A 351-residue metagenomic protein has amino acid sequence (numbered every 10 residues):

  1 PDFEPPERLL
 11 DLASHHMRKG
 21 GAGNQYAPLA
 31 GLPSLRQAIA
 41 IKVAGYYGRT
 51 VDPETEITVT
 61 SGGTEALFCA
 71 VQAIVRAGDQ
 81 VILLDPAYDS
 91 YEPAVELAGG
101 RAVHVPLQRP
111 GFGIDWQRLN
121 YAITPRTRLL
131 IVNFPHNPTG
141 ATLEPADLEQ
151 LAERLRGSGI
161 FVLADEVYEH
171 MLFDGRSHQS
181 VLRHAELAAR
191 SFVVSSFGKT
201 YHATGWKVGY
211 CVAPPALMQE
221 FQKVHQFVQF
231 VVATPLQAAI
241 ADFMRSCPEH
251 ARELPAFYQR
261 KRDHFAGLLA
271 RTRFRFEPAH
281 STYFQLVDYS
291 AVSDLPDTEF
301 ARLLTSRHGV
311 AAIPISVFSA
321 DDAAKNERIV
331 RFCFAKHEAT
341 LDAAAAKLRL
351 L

Functional and structural regions predicted by a protein language model:
P1-G62, C69, F243-S246: N-terminal small-domain helix-loop-helix segment of the aminotransferase-like
A73-V95: Conserved PLP-anchoring active-site segment centered on the Schiff-base-forming lysine
D79, G100, L155-F161, L187-A189: A short helix->loop->beta-strand "cap" motif at the edges of active sites that frequently abuts
L97-V103: A short helix-loop-beta submotif of the ANL/AMP-binding
L107-Q179: Active-site phosphate-binding strand-loop segment of PLP-dependent enzymes
N120, L303-A312, F318-L351: PLP-dependent enzyme catalytic core of the Aspartate aminotransferase-like
R183-Q259, D263-T272, L351: Conserved core segment of the aminotransferase class I/II
A241, F257-A266, F276-Y289, K325: Conserved glycine-rich beta-strand-loop-beta hairpin in the small C-terminal domain of fold type I
